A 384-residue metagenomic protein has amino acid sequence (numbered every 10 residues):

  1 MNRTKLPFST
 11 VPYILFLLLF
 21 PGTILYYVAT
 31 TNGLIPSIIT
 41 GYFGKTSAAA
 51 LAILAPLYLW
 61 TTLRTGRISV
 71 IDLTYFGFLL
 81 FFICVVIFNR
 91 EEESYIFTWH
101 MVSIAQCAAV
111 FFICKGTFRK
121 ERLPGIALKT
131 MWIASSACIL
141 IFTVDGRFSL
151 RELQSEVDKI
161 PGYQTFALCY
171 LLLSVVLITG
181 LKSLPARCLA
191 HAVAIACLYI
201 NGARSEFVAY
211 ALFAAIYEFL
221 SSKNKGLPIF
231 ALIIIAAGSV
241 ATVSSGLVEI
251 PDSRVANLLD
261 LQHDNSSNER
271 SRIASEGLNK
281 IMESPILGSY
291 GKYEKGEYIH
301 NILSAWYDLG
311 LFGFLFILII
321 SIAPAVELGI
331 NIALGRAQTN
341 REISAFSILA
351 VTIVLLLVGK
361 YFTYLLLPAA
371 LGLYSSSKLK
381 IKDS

Functional and structural regions predicted by a protein language model:
M1-T62, L80-N89, C138-G146, L367-A369: N-terminal signal-anchor transmembrane segment
S9-F16, V70-L79, M101-A105, F112-I139: Interfacial loop-to-transmembrane-helix boundary motif in multi-pass membrane proteins
T10, L311-I353, A369, Y374-D383: Hydrophobic transmembrane alpha-helices and their immediate junctions
Y26-I38, I87-I96, L123-F166, I250-L258 (+1 more regions): Membrane-interfacial helix-loop-helix modules of multi-pass inner-membrane proteins that assemble, modify, or transport
L34, L259-F312, L328-G335: Long extracytoplasmic/lumenal interhelical loops at the membrane interface of multi-pass membrane proteins
F43-A52, V70-V86, E91-G116: Aromatic-anchored transmembrane helix interface
A55, K120-S149, I160-L220: Alpha-helical transmembrane segments of multi-pass inner-membrane proteins
L140, A196, N201, E218-D260 (+1 more regions): A membrane-periplasm/extracellular boundary helix in multi-pass inner-membrane enzymes that assemble envelope glycans
